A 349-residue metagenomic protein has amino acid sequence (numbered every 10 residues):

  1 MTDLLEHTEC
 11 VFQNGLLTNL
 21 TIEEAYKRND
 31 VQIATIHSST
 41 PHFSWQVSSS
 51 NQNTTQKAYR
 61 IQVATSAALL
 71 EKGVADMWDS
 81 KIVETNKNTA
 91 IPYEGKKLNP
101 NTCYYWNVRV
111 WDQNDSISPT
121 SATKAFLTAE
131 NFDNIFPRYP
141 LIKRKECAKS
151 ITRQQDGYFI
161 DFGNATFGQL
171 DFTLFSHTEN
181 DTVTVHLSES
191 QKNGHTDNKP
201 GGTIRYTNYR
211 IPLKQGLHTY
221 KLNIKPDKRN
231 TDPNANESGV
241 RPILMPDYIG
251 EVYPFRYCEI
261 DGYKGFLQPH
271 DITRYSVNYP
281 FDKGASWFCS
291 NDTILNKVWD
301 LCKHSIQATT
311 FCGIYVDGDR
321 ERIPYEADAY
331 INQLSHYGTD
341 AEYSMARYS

Functional and structural regions predicted by a protein language model:
M1-D317, D328, S344-R347: Extracellular/oxidizing-compartment recognition motifs
Y263, I331-E342: Well-ordered alpha-helical scaffold segments within catalytic/enzyme domains
R320-Y325: Glycine/proline-enriched, intrinsically flexible loops and inter-domain linkers
H336, A346-S349: Active-site cradle of extracellular carbohydrate-active enzymes
